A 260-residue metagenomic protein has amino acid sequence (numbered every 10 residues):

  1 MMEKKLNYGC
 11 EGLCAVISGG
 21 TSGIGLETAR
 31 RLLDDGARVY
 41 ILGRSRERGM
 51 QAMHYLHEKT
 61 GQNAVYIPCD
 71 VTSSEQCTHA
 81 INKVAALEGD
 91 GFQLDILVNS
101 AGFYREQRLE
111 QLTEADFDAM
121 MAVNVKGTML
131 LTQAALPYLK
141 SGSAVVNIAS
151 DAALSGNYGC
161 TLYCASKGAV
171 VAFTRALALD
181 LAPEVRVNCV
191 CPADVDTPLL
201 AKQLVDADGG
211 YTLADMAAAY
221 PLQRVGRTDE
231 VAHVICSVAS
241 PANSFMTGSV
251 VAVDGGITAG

Functional and structural regions predicted by a protein language model:
M2-L6, S155, C236, T247-G260: Short C-terminal tail/terminal secondary-structure segment of NAD(P)H-dependent dehydrogenase/reductase domains
C14, T21-S22, S45: Conserved glycine-rich cofactor-binding loop
R108-L109, T113-D118, M216: Substrate-binding pocket helix/loop in short-chain dehydrogenase/reductase
T132, S166, T174: Active-site helix of classical SDR
P137, A178-P183, S244: Alpha-helical segment proximal to the catalytic Tyr-Lys
S150: Residue(s) in the substrate-gating loop at a strand-loop-helix junction that position the organic substrate next
C189, Y211-M246, V253-G255: C-terminal helical subdomain
